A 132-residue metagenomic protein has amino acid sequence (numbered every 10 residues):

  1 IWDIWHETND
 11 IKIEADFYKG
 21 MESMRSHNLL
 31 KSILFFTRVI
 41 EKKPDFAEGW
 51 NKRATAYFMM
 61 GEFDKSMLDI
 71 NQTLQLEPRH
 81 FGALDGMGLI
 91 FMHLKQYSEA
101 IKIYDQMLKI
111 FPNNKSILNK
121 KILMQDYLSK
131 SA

Functional and structural regions predicted by a protein language model:
I1-I4, G49: Residues in intrinsically disordered, low-complexity segments of regulatory proteins
D3, E7, I11, I101-K102 (+1 more regions): Terminal, low-structured helical/coil segments at or just beyond the last alpha-helical repeat
W5, F17, A56-Y57, Q96 (+1 more regions): Intrinsically disordered, low-complexity N-terminal regions enriched in serine/proline/glycine with scattered basic
D10-G82: Alpha-helical adaptor scaffolds
D16, F35, A54, D64 (+5 more regions): Residue-level detector of alpha-helical recognition elements and their boundaries
R25, M59, H93-L94, D126-K130: Register position in tetratricopeptide repeats
I70-K95, E99-P112, K120-L123: Alpha-helical protein-protein interaction scaffolds
